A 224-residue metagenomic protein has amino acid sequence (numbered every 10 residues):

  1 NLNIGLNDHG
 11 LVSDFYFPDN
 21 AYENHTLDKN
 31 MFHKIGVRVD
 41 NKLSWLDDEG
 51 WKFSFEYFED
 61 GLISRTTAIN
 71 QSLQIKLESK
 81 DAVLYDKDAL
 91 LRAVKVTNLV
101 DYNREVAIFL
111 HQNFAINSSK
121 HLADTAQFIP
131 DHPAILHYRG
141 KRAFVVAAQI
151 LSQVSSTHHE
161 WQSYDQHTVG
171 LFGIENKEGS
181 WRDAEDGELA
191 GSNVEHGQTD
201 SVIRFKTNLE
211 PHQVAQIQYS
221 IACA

Functional and structural regions predicted by a protein language model:
N1-I69, A147-G179: An extended acidic
L11-S13, D101-E105, A224: Primarily extracytoplasmic ectodomains and periplasmic/lumenal surface modules that are beta-strand-rich
L43-G50, L73-E78, D186-G191: Short Pro/Gly-enriched beta-strand edge/turn motifs at strand-loop
F53, S79-A82, A190-V194, I203-L209: Beta-strand-rich interaction surfaces with strong enrichment in secreted/lumenal proteins
S54-R65, A184, L189-G197: Edge strands and adjacent loops of beta-rich recognition modules
F55, R104-E105, V146, T207-C223: Short Pro-Gly-centered flexible turn/kink motifs
Y57-E59, Y85, L99-D101, Q198 (+1 more regions): Surface-exposed coil/turn segments at beta-strand junctions on protein surfaces, enriched
S64-I69, L73-R182, S201-I203: Polysaccharide-binding surfaces and accessory modules of carbohydrate-active proteins
